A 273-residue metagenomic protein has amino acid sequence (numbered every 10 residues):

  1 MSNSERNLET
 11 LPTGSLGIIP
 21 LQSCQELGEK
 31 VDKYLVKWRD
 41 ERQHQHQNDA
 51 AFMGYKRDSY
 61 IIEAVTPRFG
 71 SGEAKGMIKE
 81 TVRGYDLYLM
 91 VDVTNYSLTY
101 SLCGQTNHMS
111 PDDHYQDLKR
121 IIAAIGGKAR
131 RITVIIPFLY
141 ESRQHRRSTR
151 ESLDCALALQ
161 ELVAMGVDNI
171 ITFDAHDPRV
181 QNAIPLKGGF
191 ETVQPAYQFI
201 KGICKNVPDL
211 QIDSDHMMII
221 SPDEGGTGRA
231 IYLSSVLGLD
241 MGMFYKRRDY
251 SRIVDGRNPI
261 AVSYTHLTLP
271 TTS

Functional and structural regions predicted by a protein language model:
M1-L267, S273: PRPP-associated nucleotide enzymes
